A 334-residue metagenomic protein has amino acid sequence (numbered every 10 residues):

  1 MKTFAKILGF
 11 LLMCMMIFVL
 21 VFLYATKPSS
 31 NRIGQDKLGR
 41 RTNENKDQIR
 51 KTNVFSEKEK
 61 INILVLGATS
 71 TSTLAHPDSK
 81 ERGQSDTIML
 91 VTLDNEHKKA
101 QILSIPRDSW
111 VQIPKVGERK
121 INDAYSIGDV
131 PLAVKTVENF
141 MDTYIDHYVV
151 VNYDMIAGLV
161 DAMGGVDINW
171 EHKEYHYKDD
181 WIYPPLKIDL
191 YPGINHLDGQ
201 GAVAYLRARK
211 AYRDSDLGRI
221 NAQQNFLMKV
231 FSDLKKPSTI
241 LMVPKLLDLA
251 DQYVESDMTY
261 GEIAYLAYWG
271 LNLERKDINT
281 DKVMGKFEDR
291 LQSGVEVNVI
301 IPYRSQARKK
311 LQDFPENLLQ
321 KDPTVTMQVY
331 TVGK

Functional and structural regions predicted by a protein language model:
T3-H97, K282-G285, V299: Entry/capping segment at the start of metal-dependent catalytic domains with acidic active-site entry clusters
L38-V54, T73-L74, I113, E255-K334: C-terminal solvent-exposed extensions
V54-F55, E59, D161-L241: Flexible, polar/acidic helix-loop-strand segments at domain edges
K58-I61, G83-I88, H97-I105, V116 (+8 more regions): Extracytoplasmic
L74-K80, R119-I127, D142-H147, P192 (+4 more regions): Second-shell loop/turn segments in exported
E81-S85, K115-V116, A124-L132, V150-D154 (+5 more regions): Soluble non-cytosolic domains of exported or imported proteins
N95, W110, S126, E138-D142 (+7 more regions): Sec-exported extracytoplasmic/periplasmic mature domains
A124-I188, T259: Amphipathic, coiled-coil-like alpha-helical scaffolding segments used for oligomerization/assembly
